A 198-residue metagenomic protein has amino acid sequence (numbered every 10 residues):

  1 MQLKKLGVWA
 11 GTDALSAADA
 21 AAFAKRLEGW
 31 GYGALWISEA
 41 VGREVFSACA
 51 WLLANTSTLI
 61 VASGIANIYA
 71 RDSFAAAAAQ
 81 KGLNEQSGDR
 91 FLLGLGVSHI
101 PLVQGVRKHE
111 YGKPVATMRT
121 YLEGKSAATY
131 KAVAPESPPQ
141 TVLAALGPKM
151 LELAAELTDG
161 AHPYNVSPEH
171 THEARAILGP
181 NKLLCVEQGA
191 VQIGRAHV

Functional and structural regions predicted by a protein language model:
M1-H197: Active-site-adjacent structural elements that line small-molecule/cofactor binding pockets in enzymes
